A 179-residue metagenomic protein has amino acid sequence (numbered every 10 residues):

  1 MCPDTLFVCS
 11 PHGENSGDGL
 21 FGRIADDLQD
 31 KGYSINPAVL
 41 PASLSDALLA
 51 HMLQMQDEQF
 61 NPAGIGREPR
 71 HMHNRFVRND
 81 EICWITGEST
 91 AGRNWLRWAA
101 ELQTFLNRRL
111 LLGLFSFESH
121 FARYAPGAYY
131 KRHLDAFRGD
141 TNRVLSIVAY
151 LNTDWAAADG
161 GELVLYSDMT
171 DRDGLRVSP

Functional and structural regions predicted by a protein language model:
M1-S146, Y150-P179: Fe(II)/2-oxoglutarate oxygenase catalytic core
